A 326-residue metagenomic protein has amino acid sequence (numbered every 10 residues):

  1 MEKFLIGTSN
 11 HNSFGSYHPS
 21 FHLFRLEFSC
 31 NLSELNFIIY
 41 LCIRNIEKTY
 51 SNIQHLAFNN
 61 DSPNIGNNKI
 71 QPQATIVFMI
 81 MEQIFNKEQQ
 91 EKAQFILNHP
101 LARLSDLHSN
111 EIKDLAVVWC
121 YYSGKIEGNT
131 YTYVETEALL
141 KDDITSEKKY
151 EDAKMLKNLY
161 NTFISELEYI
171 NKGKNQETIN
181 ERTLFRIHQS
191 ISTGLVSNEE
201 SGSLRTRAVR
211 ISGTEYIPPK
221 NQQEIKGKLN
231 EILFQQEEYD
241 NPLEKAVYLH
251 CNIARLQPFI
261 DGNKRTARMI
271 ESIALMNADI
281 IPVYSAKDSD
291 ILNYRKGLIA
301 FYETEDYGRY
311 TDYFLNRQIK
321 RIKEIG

Functional and structural regions predicted by a protein language model:
T8-S9, S13: Short linear motifs in low-complexity or flexible loops
Y40, N45, T49-G326: FIC/Doc superfamily catalytic core
